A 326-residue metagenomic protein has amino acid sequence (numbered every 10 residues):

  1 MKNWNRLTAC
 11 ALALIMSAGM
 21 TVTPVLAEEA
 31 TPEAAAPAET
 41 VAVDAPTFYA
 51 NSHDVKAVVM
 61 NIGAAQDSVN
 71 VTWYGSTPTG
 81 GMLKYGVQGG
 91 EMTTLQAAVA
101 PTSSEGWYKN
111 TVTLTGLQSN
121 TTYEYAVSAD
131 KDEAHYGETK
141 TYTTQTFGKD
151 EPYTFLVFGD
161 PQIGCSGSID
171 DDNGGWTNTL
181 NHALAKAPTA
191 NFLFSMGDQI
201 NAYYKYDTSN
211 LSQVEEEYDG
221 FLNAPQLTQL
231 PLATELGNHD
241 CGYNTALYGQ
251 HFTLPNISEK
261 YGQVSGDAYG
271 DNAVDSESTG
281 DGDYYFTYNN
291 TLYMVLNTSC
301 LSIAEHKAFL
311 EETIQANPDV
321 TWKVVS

Functional and structural regions predicted by a protein language model:
M1-A35: Gram-positive cell-envelope targeting signals
A27-C165, A185-K186: Acidic, histidine-bearing metal-coordination/catalytic regions of metal-dependent phosphoesterases
P78, P161-G164, Q199-Y203, N238-G242 (+1 more regions): Solvent-exposed loop/turn segments at secondary-structure junctions within structured extracellular/periplasmic domains
G90-K109, E133, L156-N178, A202-Q213 (+1 more regions): Acidic/histidine-rich helix-loop elements that form or flank divalent-metal/phosphate-binding sites at the catalytic
T113, T122-T143, D207-W322: Extended active-site neighborhood of metal-dependent phosphoesterases/phosphodiesterases
E151-E235: Conserved, compact domain cores that house catalytic/ligand-binding motifs in diverse enzymes and effector modules
P152-C165, N290-S299, V324-S326: Active-site-proximal beta-strand elements of phosphoester/diester hydrolases
M196-Y203, N317-S326: Short acidic, glycine-rich surface-loop motifs adjacent to enzyme active sites
